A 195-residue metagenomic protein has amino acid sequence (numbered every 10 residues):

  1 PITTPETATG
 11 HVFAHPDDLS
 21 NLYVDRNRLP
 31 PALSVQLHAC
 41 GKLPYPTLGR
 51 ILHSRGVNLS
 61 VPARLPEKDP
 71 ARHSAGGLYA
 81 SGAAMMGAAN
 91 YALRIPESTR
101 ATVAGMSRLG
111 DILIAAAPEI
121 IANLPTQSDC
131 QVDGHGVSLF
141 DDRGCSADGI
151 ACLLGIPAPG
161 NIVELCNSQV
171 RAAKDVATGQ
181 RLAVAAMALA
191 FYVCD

Functional and structural regions predicted by a protein language model:
P1-D195: Composition-driven recognition of low-complexity segments enriched in small/aliphatic/hydroxylated residues
